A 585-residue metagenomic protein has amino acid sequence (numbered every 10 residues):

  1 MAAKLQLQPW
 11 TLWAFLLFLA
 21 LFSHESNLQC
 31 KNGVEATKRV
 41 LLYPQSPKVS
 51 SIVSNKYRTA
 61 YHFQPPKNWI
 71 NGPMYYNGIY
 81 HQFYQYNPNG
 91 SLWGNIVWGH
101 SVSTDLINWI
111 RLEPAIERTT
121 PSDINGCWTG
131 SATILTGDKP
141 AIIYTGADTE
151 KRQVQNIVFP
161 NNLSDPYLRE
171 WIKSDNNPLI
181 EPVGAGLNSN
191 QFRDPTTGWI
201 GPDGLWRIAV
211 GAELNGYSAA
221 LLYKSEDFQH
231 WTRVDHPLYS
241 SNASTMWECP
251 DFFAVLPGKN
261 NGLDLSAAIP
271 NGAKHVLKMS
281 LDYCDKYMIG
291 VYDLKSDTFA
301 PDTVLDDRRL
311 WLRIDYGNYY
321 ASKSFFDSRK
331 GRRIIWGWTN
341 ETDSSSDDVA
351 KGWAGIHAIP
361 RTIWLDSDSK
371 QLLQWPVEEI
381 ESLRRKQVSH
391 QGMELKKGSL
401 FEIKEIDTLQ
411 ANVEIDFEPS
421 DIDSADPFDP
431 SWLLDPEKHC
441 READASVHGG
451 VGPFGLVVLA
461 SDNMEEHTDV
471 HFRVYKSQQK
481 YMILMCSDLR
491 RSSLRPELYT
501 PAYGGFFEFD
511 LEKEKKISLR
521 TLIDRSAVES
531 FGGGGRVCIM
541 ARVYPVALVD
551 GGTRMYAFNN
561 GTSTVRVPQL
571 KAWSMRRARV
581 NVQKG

Functional and structural regions predicted by a protein language model:
A2-T11, A20-N32, A36-T37, L42-S50 (+4 more regions): Beta-rich accessory regions
V34-G72, G90-W93, I107-I134, P166-W199 (+6 more regions): Surface loop/turn signatures of beta-propeller and other carbohydrate-active proteins
L41, P202, G211-A220: Conserved, charged catalytic cores of large soluble enzymes
I79-Q82, D138-I143, D203-I208, G262-L265 (+2 more regions): Entry beta-strands of beta-propeller and related beta-repeat scaffolds
P88-G94, A147-K151, L187-N188, G211-L214 (+2 more regions): Short consensus segments that form the blades of beta-propeller domains, in both extracellular/periplasmic
W93-G99, E150-P160, G216-L222, Y283-V291 (+2 more regions): Structural motif
V102-L106, V158-W171, K224-H230, P257-K259 (+2 more regions): Short loop/turn segments immediately following beta-strands, especially the blade-tip and inter-blade linker loops
K139-L179: Carboxylate/His-rich catalytic cores and anion/metal-binding grooves
